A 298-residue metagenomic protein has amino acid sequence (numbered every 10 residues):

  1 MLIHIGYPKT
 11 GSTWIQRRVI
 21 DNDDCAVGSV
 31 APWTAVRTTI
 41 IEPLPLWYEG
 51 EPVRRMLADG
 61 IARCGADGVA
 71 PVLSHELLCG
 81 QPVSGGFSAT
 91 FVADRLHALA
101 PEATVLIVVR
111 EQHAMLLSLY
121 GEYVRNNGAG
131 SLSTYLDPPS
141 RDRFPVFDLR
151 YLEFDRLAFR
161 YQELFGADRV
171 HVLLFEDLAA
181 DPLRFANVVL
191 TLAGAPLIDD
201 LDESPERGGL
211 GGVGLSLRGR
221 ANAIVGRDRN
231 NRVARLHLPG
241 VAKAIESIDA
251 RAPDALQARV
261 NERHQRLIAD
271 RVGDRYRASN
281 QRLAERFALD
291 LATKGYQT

Functional and structural regions predicted by a protein language model:
M1-T298: Anion-recognition interface
